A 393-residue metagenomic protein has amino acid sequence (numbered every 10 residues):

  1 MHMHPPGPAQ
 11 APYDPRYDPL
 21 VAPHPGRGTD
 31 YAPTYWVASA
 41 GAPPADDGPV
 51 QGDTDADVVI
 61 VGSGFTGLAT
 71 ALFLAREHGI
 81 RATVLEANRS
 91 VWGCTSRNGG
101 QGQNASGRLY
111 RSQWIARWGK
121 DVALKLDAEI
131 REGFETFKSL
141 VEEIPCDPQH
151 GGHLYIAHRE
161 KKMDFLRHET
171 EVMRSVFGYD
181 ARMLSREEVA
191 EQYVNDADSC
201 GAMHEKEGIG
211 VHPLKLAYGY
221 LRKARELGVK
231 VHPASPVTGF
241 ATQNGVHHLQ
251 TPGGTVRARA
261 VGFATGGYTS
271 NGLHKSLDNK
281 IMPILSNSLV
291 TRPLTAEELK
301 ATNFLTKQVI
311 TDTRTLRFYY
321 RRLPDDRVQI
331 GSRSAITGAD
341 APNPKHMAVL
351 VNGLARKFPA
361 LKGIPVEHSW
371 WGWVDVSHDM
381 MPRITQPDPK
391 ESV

Functional and structural regions predicted by a protein language model:
M1-V58, R76-E77: Extreme N-terminal leader/targeting segments of oxidoreductases
A56-V84: N-terminal Rossmann-like FAD-binding beta1-loop-alpha1 element of flavoenzymes
V61, N104, F263-A264: Redox-cofactor binding/interface segments in oxidoreductases and associated redox assembly factors
N88-K125: Conserved N-terminal glycine-rich FAD pyrophosphate-binding loop of Rossmann-like flavoproteins
G100, E135, E143-H150, V237-G239 (+3 more regions): Active-site substrate-recognition segment that forms the wall of the catalytic cavity or substrate channel
W114-K223: Rossmann-like flavin
R182-S185, K230-H232, I364-S369: General small-molecule cofactor/ligand-binding pocket signal
R186-N195, K230-H247: A conserved short coil-to-beta-strand element within the FAD-binding core of flavoproteins
